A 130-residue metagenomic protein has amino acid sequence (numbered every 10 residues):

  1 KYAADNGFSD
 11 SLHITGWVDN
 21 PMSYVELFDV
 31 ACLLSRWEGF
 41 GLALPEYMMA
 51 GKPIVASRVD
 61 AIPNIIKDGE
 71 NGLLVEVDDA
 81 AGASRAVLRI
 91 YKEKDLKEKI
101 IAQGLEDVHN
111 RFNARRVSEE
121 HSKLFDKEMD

Functional and structural regions predicted by a protein language model:
K1-G16: Nucleotide-activated donor-binding/catalytic signature segment of Leloir-type glycosyltransferases, i.e., the conserved
W17, R36: Aromatic "clamp/platform" in nucleotide-sugar-dependent glycosyltransferases that forms part of the donor/acceptor
M22, D29, G51: A short alpha->beta transition loop at the rim of the catalytic pocket in nucleotide-sugar-dependent
A31-L34: A short hydrophobic beta-strand element within the catalytic core of glycosyltransferases that build diverse glycans
G41-L44, I62: Short glycine/serine-rich donor-binding loops of glycosyltransferases
P53-A56, I66: Short hydrophobic beta-strand element within catalytic cores of glycosyltransferases and related nucleotide-activated
D68-G69, L73-A80, R89-K94: Conserved acidic donor-binding segment of nucleotide-sugar-dependent glycosyltransferases
G82, R89, L96-N110, V117-K123: A short, well-ordered alpha-helix in the C-terminal region of glycosyltransferases
